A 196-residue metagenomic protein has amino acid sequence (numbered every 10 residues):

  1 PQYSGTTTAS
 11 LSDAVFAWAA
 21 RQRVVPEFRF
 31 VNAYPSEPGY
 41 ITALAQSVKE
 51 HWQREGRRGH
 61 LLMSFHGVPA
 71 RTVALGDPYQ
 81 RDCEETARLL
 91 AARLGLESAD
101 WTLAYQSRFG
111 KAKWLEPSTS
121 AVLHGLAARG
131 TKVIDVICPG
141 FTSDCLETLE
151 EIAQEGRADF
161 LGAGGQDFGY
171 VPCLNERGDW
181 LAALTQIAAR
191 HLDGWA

Functional and structural regions predicted by a protein language model:
P1-A196: Extended amphipathic ligand-handling, pore-lining, and cofactor/metal-binding catalytic surfaces
